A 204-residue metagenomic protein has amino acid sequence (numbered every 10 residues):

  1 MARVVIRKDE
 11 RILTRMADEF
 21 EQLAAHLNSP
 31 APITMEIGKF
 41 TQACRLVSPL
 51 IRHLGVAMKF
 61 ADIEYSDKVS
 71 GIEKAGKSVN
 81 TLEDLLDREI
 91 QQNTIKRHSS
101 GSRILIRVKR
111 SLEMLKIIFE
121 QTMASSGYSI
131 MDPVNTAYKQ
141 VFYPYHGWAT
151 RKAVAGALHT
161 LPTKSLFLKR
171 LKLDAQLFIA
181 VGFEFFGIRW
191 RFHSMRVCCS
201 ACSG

Functional and structural regions predicted by a protein language model:
A2-G204: Long, contiguous alpha-helical bundle segments
